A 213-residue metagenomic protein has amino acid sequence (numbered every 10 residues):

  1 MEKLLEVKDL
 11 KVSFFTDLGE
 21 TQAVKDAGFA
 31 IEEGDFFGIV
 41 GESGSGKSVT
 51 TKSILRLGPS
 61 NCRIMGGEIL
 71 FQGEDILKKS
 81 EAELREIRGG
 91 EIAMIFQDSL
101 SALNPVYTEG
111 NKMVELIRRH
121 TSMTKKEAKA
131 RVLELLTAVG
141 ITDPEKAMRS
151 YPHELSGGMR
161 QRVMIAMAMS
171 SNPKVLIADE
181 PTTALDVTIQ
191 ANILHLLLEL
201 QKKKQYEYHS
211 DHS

Functional and structural regions predicted by a protein language model:
E2-L4, S13-D26, L57-R63, S80-E83 (+2 more regions): A short, flexible loop at the N-terminus of ABC-type nucleotide-binding domains that lies
V40-E42: The feature captures the beta-strand-to-loop junction immediately N-terminal to the Walker
I64-D75: Conserved ABC transporter NBD signature motif
D75, E115, K126-K146, E199: Conserved ABC ATPase "signature" region
S150-L155, M159: Conserved ABC ATPase signature
S170-K174: A short, proline-enriched helix->beta-strand linker immediately N-terminal to the Walker B motif in ABC-type P-loop
A191-Q205: Helical segment within the ABC ATPase nucleotide-binding domain
